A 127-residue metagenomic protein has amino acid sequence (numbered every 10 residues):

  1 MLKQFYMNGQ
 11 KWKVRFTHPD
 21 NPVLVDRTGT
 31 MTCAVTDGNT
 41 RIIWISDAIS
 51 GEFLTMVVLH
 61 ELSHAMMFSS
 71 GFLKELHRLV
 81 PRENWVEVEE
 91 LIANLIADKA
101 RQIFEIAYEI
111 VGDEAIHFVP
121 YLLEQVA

Functional and structural regions predicted by a protein language model:
M1-Y6, R15-I42, G51-E52: Catalytic zinc-binding patch centered on the HExxH motif and its immediate surroundings that defines zinc-dependent
Q10, T28-T30, D37-R41, S46 (+1 more regions): Terminal leader/tail segments of proteins
K13-T17, D26, M67, A100-R101: Generic alpha-helical hydrophobic packing signal
P22-L24, N94, Q125: Detector for intrinsically disordered, low-structure N-terminal pre-sequences
C33, A48-M56, M66-E105, E109: Post-HEXXH active-site segment of zinc metalloproteases
I42-W44, G71-E75, A115, L122: Short, surface-exposed, polar/charged, turn-prone segments marking secondary-structure boundaries
H60, H64: Histidine-centered divalent metal-coordination motifs
E105-A127: Long, well-structured alpha-helical subdomains associated with metal-dependent extracellular/ecto-lumenal hydrolases
